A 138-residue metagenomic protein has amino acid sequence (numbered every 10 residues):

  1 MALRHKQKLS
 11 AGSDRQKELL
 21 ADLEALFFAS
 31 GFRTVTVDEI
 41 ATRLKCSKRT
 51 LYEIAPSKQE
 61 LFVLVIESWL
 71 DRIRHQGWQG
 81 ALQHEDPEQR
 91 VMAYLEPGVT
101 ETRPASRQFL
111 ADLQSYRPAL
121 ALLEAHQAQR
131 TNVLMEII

Functional and structural regions predicted by a protein language model:
M1-S30, T34-R43, E60-V63: Basic, helix-initiating cap at the start of DNA-binding domains
A29-R33, H84, A105: Short coil/turn segments at alpha/beta junctions that flank glycine-rich nucleotide-binding fingerprints
K45-A55: Short hydrophobic/aromatic patch on the recognition helix
A55, E60-W69: Alpha-helical DNA-contacting segments of helix-turn-helix folds
L64, G77-P104: Hydrophobic alpha-helical connector segments
R72-I73, E101-F109: A short secondary-structure junction motif
R74, P118-I138: Amphipathic alpha-helical packing segments from all-alpha helical-bundle domains
L110-P118: Short linear capping/connector segments at secondary-structure termini
